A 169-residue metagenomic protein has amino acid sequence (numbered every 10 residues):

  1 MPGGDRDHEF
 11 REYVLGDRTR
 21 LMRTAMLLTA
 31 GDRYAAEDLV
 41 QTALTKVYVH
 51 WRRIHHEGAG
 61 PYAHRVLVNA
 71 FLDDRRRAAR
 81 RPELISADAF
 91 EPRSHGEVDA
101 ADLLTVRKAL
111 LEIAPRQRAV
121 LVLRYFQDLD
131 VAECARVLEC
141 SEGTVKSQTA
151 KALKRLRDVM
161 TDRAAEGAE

Functional and structural regions predicted by a protein language model:
P2-E12, M22-T42, H50-G58: Short, charged helix-capping/linker segments at alpha-helix termini
F10-E12, T105-I113: Short amphipathic alpha-helical boundary/capping segments
R18, R33, Q117, E142 (+1 more regions): The DNA-contacting recognition helix of HTH DNA-binding domains and analogous helical DNA-recognition elements
L21, A25, A36-V47, V66 (+3 more regions): Short, small-hydrophobic-rich alpha-helical interface motif
R65-S86, D99: Arg/Lys-rich amphipathic alpha helix in sigma70-family domain 2
A100, L110-R118: Short helix-coil-helix linker/hinge
V120-R124: A short pre-motif secondary-structure segment
L138-R163: DNA-recognition helix of helix-turn-helix
